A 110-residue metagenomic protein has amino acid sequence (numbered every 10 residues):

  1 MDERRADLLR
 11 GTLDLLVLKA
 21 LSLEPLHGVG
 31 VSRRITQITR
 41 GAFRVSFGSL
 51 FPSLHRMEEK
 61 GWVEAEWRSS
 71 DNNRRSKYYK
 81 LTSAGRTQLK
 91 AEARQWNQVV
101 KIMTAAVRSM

Functional and structural regions predicted by a protein language model:
M1-G11, E92: Intrinsically disordered, low-complexity serine/threonine- and proline-rich regulatory segments
R4-D7, L54, G61, S109-M110: Short, contiguous hydrophobic alpha-helices characteristic of membrane insertion segments
D7-F51: N-terminal helix-turn-helix DNA-binding core of bacterial DNA-binding proteins
K19, R33, H55, K90 (+1 more regions): A cross-family signal for key residues in well-ordered alpha-helices that form functional helical elements
T36, H55, E59, K101: Residue-level detection of the helix-turn-helix DNA-binding "recognition helix"
E58-R75, K80: Beta-hairpin "wing" of winged helix-turn-helix
L81-G85: Accessory beta->alpha helical hairpin/"wing" motif in late/C-terminal subdomains of nucleic-acid enzymes
R86-M110: Amphipathic alpha-helical dimerization/coiled-coil segments that flank or bridge DNA-binding/regulatory modules
